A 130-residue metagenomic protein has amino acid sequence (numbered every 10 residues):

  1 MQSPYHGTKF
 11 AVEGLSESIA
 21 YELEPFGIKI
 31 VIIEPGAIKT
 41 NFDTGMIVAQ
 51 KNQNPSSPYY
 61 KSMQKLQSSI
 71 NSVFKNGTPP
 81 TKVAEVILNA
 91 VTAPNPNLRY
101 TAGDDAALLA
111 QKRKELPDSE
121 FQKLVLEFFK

Functional and structural regions predicted by a protein language model:
Q2-S3, G45-V48, E115-P117: Short, glycine/charged-enriched secondary-structure capping and boundary segments
S3, A11-G14: Conserved cofactor-binding/catalytic machinery of classical short-chain dehydrogenase/reductase
P4, S18-K29: Active-site-adjacent segment of SDR/Rossmann-fold oxidoreductases
T8: Active-site helix of classical SDR
P25-N97: SDR active-site lid
L98-A110: Short-chain dehydrogenase/reductase
A107-E120: Alpha-helical membrane-targeting segments
S119-K130: Non-catalytic terminal and boundary segments that flank Rossmann-like NAD(P)-dependent oxidoreductase
